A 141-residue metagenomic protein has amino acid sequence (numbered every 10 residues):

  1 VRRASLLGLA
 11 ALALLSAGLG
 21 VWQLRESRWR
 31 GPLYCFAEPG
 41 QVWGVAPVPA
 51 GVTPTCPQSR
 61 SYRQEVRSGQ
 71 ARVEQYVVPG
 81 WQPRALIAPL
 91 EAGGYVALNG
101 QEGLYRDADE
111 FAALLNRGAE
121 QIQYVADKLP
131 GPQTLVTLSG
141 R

Functional and structural regions predicted by a protein language model:
V1-A4: Positively charged n-region of N-terminal signal peptides that target proteins for export
L6-W22: Hydrophobic membrane-insertion alpha-helices, especially the h-region of bacterial N-terminal signal peptides
V21, L33-C35, S61, Q75 (+3 more regions): Intrinsically disordered, low-complexity N-terminal regions enriched in serine/proline/glycine with scattered basic
Q23-V73: Compositionally biased P/S/T/G-rich terminal and signal peptide-adjacent segments that lie outside catalytic cores
G40, V48-A50, G80, R84 (+1 more regions): Generic low-complexity segments that are intrinsically disordered, proline-rich and/or Lys/Arg-biased
P54-L98: Terminal, regulation- and interaction-focused segments at domain boundaries
L86-R141: Extracytosolic low-complexity repeat regions of secreted or lipid-anchored proteins
